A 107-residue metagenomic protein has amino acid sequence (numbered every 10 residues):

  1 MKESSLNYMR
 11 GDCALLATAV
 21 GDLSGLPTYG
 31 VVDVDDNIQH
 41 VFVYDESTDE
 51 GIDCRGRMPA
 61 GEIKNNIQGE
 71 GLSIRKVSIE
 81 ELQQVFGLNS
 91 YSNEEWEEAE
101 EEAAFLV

Functional and structural regions predicted by a protein language model:
M1-V107: A structural boundary/capping signal
